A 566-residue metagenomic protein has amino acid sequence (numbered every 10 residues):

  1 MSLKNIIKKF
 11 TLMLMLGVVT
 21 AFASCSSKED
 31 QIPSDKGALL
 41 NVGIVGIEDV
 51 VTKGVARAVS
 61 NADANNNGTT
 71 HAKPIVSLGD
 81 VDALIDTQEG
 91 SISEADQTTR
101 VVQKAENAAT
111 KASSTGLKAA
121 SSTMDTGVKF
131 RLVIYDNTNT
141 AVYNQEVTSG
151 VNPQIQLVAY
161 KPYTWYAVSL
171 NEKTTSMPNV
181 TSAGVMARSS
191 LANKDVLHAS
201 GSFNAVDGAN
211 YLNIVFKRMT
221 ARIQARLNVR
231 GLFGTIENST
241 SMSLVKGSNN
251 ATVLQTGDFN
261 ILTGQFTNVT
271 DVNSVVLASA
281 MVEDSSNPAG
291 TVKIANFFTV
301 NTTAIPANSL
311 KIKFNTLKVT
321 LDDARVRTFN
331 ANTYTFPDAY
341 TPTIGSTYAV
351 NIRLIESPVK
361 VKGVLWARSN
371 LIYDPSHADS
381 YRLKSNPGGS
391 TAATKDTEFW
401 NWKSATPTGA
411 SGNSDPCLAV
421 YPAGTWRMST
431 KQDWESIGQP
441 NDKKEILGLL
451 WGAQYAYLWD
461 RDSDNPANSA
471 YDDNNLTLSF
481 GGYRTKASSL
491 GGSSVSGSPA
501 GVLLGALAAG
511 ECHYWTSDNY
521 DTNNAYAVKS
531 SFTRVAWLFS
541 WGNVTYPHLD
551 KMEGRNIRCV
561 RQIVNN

Functional and structural regions predicted by a protein language model:
S2-K4, F22-S357, W366, I372 (+3 more regions): Sec-type signal peptide cleavage vicinity
T11-A21: Bacterial N-terminal signal peptides
D35-L39, T220, V361-V364, T397 (+3 more regions): Sequence-level motif detector for i,i+2 pairs with an aromatic at +2
L117-M124, P407, L503-G505, Y546-D550: Short consensus segments that form the blades of beta-propeller domains, in both extracellular/periplasmic
P162, G424, E511-C512: Short, surface-exposed beta-edge/turn micro-motifs
V361-I446, N543-R558: Short aromatic-cysteine micro-motif
K431-N566: C-terminal, surface-exposed recognition/capping segments
